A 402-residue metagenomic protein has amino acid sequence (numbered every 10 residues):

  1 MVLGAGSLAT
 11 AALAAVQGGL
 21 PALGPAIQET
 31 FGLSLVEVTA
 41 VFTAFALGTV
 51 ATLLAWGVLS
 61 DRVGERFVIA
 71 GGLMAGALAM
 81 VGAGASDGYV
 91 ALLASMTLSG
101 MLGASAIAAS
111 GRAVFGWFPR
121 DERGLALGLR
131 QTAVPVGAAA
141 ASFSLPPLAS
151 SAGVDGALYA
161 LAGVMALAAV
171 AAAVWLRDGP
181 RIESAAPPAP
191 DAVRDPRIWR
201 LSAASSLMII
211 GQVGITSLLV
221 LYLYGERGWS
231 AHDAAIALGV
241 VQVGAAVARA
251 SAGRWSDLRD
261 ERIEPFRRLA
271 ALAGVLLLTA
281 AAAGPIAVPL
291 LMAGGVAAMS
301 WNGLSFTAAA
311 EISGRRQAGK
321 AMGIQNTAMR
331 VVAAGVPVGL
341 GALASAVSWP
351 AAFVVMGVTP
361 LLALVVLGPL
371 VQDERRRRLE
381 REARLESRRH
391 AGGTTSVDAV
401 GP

Functional and structural regions predicted by a protein language model:
L20-P21, I198-G239, A246: Extracytoplasmic gate region of multi-pass secondary transporters
A51-D87: Conserved MFS/SLC helix-loop-helix module at the cytosolic interface between two early adjacent transmembrane helices
T52-G64, A248-E261, A344: Helix-to-loop junctions at the C-terminal end of transmembrane segments in multipass secondary transporters
R62-G72, D257-A271: Cytoplasmic membrane-interface "Motif A"-like loop-to-helix N-cap segments of 12-TM Major Facilitator Superfamily
S95-A133: Cytoplasmic helix-loop-helix junction between adjacent transmembrane helices in 12-TM secondary transporters
L129-L176: Helix-loop-helix hairpin linking two adjacent transmembrane segments in secondary transporters
R262-S305: C-terminal transmembrane helical hairpin of 12-TM major facilitator-type secondary transporters
R315-A346: A late C-terminal transmembrane helix in Major Facilitator Superfamily
